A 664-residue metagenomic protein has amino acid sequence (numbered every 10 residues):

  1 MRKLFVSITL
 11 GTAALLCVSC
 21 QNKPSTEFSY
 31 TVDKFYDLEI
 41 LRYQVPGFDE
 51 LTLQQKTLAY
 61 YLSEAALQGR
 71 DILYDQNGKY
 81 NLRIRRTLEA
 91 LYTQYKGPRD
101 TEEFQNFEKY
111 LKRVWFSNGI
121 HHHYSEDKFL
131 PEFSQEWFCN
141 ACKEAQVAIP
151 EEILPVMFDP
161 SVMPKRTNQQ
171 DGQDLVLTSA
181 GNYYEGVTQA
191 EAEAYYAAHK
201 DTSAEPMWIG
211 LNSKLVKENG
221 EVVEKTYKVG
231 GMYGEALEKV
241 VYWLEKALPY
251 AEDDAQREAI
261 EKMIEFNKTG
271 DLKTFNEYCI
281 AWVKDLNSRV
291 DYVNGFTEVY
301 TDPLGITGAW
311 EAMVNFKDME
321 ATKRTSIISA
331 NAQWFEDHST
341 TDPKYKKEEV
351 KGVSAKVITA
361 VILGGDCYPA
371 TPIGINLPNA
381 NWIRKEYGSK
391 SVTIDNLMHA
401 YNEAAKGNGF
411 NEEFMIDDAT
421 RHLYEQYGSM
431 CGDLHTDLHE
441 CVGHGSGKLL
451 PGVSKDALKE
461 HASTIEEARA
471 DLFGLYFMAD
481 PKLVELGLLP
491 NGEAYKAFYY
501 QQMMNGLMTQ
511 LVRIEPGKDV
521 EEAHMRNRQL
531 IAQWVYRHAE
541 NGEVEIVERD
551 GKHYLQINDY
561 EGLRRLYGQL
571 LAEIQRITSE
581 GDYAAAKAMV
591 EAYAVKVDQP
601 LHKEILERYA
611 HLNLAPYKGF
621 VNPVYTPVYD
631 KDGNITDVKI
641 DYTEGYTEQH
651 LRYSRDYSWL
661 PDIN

Functional and structural regions predicted by a protein language model:
L15-S19: C-terminal motif of bacterial Sec signal peptides marking the signal peptidase cleavage site
P24-T87: N-terminal-proximal low-complexity accessory segments that begin disordered and transition into the first
T52, D253, S463-D480: An active-site-proximal "capping" alpha-helix that borders the catalytic cofactor pocket
E108-V216, G220-T420, G428: Contiguous, non-catalytic segments that form substrate-binding/exosite surfaces or channel walls
A197, D559, L563-N664: Extended, compositionally biased alpha-helical segments that mediate assembly or anchoring
S429-V442: Short alpha-helix carrying the canonical HExxH Zn2+-binding catalytic motif
G447-A468: Post-HEXXH active-site segment of zinc metalloproteases
L475-I577: Long, well-structured alpha-helical subdomains associated with metal-dependent extracellular/ecto-lumenal hydrolases
